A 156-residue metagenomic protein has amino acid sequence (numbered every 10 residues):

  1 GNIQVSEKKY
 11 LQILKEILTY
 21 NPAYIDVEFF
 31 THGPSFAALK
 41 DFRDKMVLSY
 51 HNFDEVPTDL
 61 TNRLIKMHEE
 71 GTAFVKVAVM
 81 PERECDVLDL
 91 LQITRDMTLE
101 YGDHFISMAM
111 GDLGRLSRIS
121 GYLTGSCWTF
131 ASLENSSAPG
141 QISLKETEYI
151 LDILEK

Functional and structural regions predicted by a protein language model:
G1-E7: An active-site metal/cofactor-coordinating segment within enzyme catalytic domains
V5, E28-R43, P57-D59, E82-M97 (+1 more regions): Active-site-adjacent beta->alpha loops and helix N-cap segments on the catalytic face of soluble alpha/beta enzymes
E7-L11, L64: Extracellular lectin-like interaction modules
L14, L18-G33, V47-V56, A73-E84: Catalytic beta/alpha-barrel core
T19-A23, A38-L48, H68-F74, T98-G102 (+1 more regions): Glycine-enriched alpha-helix->loop->beta-strand junction motifs that scaffold or abut catalytic
L60-M67: Anionic-ligand binding region
D86, Q92-K156: C-terminal alpha-helical cap/extension of soluble enzyme domains
